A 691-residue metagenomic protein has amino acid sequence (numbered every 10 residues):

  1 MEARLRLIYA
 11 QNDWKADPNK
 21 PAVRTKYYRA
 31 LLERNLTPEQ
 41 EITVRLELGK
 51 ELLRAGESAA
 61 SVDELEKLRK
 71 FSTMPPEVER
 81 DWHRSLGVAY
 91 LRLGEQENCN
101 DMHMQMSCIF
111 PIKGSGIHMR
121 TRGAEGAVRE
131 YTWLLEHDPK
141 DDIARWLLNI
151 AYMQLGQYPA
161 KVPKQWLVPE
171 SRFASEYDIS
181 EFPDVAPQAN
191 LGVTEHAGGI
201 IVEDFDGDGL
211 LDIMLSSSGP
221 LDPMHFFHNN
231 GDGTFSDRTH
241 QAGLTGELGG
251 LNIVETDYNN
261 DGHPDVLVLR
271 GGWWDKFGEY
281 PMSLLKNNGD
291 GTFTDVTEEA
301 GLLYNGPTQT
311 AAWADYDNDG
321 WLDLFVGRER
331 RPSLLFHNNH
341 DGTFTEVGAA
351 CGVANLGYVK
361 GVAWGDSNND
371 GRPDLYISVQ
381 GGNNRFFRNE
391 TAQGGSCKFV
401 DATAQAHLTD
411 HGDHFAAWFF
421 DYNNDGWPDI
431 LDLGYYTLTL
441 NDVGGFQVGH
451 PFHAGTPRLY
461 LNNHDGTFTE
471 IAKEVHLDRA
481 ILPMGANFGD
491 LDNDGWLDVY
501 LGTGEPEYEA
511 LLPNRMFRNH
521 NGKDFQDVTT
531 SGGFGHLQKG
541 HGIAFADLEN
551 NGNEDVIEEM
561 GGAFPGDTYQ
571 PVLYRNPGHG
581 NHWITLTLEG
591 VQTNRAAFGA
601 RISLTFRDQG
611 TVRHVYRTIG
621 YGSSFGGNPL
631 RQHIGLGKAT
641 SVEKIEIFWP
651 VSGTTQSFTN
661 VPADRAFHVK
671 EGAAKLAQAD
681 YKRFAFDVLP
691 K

Functional and structural regions predicted by a protein language model:
M1-T43, E47, N100, K164-W166: N-terminal leader/linker segments that initiate helical-solenoid repeat arrays
I8-Y9, D13-A16, L65-R80, V88-W133 (+1 more regions): Short coil/linker segments at helix-helix boundaries
E41, L48, L86, L93 (+1 more regions): Structural register within alpha-helical repeat arrays
E95-M119, L269-E279, L433-F452, G502-A510 (+1 more regions): Short, conserved, GDST-rich strand-edge loop motifs in beta-rich repeat architectures
A160-E195, H228-L248, L285-G306, F336-G357 (+7 more regions): Blade-edge motifs of beta-propeller repeat domains
A197-G207, H228, Q241, G249-N260 (+11 more regions): Beta-propeller blade termini
I200, L210-S217, V266-R270, D319 (+6 more regions): Hydrophobic beta-strand segments that make up the repeating blades of beta-propeller and related beta-repeat
D524, T530-K539, A544-K691: Gly/Ser/Thr/Pro-enriched helix-cap/hinge segments flanking short amphipathic alpha-helices
